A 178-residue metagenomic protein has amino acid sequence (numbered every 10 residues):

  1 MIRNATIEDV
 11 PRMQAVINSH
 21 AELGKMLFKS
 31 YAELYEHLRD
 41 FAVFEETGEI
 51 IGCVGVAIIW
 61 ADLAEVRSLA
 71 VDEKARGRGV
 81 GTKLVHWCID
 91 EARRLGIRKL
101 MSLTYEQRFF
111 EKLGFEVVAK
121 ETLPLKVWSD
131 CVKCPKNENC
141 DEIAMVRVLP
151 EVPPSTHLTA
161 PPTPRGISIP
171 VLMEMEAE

Functional and structural regions predicted by a protein language model:
M1-F28, E45, E142-A144, E151-E178: Short amphipathic alpha-helix that is part of the acyltransferase structural core
A5, M101-S102: Small/polar loops that bind or transfer phosphate-bearing groups
M26-F28, G52-C53, K126-V132: A short, acidic/glycine-rich surface segment
F28-F41, E45-E46, I51-V71: A conserved beta-strand-loop-helix scaffold within acyl/acetyltransferase catalytic domains
R39-F41, N139-V146: Short hydrophobic/aromatic beta-strand or adjacent loop that forms the aromatic wall/cage of a ligand/substrate-binding
V71, G77-R94, S102: Conserved acetyl-CoA-binding loop-helix of GNAT-fold acetyltransferases
R94, R98, T104-K133, E138: Conserved active-site alpha-helix within GNAT-family acetyltransferase domains
